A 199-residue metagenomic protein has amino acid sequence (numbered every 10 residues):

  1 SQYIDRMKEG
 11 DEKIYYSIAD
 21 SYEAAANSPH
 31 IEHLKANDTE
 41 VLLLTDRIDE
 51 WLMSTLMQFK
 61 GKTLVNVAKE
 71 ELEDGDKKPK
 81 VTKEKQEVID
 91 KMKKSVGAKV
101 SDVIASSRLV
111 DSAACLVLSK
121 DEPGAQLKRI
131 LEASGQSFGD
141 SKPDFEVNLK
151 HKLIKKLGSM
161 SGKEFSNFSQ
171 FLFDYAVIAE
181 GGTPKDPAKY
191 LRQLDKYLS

Functional and structural regions predicted by a protein language model:
S1-S199: Long, intrinsically disordered, charge-dense linkers/tails
